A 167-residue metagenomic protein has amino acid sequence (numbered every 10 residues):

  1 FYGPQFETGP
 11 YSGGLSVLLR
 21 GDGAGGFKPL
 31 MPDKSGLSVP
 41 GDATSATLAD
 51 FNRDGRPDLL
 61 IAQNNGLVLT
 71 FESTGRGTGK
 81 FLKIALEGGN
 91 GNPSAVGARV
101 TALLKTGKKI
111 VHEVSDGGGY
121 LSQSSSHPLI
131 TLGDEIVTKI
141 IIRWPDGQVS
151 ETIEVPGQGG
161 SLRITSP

Functional and structural regions predicted by a protein language model:
Y2-P4, Y11-P167: Gly/Ser/Thr/Pro-enriched helix-cap/hinge segments flanking short amphipathic alpha-helices
